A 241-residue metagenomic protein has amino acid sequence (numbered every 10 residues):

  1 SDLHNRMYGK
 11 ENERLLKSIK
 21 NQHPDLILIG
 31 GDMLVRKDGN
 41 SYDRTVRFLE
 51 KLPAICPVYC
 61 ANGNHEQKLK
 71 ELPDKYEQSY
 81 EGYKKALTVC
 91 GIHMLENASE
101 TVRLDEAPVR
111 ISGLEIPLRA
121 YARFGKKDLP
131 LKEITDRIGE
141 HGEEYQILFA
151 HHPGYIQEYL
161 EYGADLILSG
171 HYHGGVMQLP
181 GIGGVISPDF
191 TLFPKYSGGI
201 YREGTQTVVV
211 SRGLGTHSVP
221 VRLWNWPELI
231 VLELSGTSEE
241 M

Functional and structural regions predicted by a protein language model:
S1, L26-D32, P57-N64, L95-A98 (+3 more regions): Active-site neighborhood of phospho(di)ester-bond hydrolases with catalytic His/Asp-centered motifs
S1-H93: Membrane-embedded segments
S1-N5, P108-L118, I147-A150, T207-G213: Active-site-proximal beta-strand elements of phosphoester/diester hydrolases
L3-Y8, V35-D38, A122-K126, Y145-Q146 (+1 more regions): Short, flexible loop segments at the rims of nucleotide/cofactor-binding pockets, characterized by
N5, M33-R36, N64-K68, E100-V102 (+4 more regions): Solvent-exposed loop/turn segments at secondary-structure junctions within structured extracellular/periplasmic domains
K70-I92, L104-Q146, I156-Q157, R222: Binuclear metal-dependent hydrolase catalytic cores centered on His/Asp/Glu-rich metal-binding motifs
I92, S99-G113, R202-T207, L234: Beta-strand-turn-beta hairpins that frame and shape the catalytic cleft of phosphate-ester-processing enzymes
I147, H152-E233: Conserved beta-sheet core of the metallophosphoesterase superfamily
